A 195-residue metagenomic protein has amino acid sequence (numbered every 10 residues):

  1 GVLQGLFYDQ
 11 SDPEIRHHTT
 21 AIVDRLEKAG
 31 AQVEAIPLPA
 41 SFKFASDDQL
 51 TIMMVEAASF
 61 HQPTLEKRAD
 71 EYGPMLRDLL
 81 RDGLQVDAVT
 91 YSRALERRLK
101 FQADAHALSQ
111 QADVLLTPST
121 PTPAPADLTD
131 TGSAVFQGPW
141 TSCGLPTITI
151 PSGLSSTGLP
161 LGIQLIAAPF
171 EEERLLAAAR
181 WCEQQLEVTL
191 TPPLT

Functional and structural regions predicted by a protein language model:
G1-D9, T20-A29, V86-E96, S142-T195: Structural helix-boundary/capping segments
G1-L3, E34, T51-H106, P151-G162: Short helix-loop capping/hinge segments that flank enzyme active sites or metal/cofactor-binding pockets
S11-D12, A45, P125-L128, L159 (+1 more regions): Short glycine-/acidic-enriched loop or helix-start segments at secondary-structure transitions that form or flank
Q32-P39, I148: General small-molecule cofactor/ligand-binding pocket signal
D47-I52, P63, S92-R93, S119-G138: Short, surface-exposed loop/helix-turn segments at secondary-structure junctions that function as lids/hinges flanking
H106, T131-P151: Small-aliphatic-rich amphipathic alpha-helix that forms the alpha element of a beta-alpha
A112-D113: Short, high-confidence coil segments that cap the C-terminus of an alpha-helix and link into the following beta-strand
